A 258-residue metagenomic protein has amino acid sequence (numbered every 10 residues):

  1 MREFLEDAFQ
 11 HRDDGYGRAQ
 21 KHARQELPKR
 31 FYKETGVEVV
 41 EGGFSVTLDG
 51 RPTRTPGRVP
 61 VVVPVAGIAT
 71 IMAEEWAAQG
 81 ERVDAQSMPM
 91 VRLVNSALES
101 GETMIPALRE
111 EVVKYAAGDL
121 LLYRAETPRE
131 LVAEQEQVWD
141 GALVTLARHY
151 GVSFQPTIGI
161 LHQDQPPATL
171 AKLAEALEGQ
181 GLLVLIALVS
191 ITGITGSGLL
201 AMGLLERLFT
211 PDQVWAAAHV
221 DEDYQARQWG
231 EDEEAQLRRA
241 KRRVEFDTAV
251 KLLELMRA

Functional and structural regions predicted by a protein language model:
R2-E6, H219-V220, A226-A258: Expand to "…catalyze enediolate/carbanion chemistry for C-C bond making/breaking, isomerization, decarboxylation
R2-T103: An N-terminal structural lobe/cap that precedes and organizes the functional/catalytic core across diverse proteins
P60, T127-E134, L183, A187-I191 (+1 more regions): Conserved aromatic-histidine-acidic binding/catalytic patches
A78-E81, A147-G151, L204-F209, H219 (+3 more regions): Generic secondary-structure signature for well-ordered alpha-helical cores
A85-M88, I158, G230: Short coil/turn segments at secondary-structure boundaries
P106-K172: Internal, conserved structured core segments that host functional sites
Q165-E233, V244: An internal, amphipathic alpha-helical element
